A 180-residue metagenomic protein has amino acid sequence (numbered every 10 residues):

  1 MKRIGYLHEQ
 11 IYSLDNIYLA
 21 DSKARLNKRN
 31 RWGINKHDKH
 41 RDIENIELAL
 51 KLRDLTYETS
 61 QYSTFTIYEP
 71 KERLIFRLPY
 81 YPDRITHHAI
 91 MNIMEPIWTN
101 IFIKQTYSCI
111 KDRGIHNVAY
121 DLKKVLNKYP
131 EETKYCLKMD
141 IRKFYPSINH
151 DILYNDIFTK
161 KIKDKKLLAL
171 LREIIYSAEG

Functional and structural regions predicted by a protein language model:
M1-I46: Non-catalytic, polymerase-adjacent accessory regions of viral genome-replication enzymes
K2-L7, M91-N149: Active-site-proximal segment of RNA-dependent polymerases
G5, D15-Y18, D42, I46 (+5 more regions): Non-catalytic, well-ordered alpha-helical scaffold segments
I11-K28, S60-T64, M91-I97, N127 (+1 more regions): Short, compositionally biased low-complexity segments
N27-N35, S60-I85, I101-R113, S177-G180: Short, conserved non-catalytic motifs in the polymerase core
R41-E72: Active-site-flanking structural segment that lines cofactor/substrate pockets
K51, P70, V125-G180: Conserved polymerase palm-domain catalytic core
